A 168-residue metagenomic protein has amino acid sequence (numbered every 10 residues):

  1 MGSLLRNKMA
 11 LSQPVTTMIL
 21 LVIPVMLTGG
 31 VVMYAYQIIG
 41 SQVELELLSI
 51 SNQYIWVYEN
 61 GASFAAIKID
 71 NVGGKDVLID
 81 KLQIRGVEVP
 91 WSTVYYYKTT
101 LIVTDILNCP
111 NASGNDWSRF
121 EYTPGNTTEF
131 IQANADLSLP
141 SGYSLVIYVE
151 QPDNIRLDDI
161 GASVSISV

Functional and structural regions predicted by a protein language model:
M1-M9: N-terminal leader/signal peptides at the extreme start of proteins
Q13-E44: C-terminal juxtamembrane segment of a hydrophobic transmembrane alpha-helix
Q37-V168: N-terminal export/assembly leader peptides and their processing motifs that target proteins to secretory
